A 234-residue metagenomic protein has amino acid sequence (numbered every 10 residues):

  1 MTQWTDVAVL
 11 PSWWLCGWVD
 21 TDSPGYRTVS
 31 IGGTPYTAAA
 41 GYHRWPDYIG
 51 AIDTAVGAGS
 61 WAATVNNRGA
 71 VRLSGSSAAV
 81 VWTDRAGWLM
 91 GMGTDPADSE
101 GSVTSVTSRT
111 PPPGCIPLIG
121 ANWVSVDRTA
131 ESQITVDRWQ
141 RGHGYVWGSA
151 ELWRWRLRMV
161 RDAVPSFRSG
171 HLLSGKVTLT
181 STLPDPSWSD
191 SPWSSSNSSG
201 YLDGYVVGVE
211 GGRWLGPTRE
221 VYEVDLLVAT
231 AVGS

Functional and structural regions predicted by a protein language model:
M1-T54, W82-C115: Threonine/glycine-rich low-complexity segments that form extended coil/beta-edge repetitive scaffolds
M1-W13, C115-S234: Extracellular/virion structural assembly segments
P24-I31, V71-L73, V177-T182: Short polybasic amphipathic segments
T28-S30, W61-V65, V80-V81, D95 (+2 more regions): Short, exposed beta-strand/loop patches in secreted or surface proteins that constitute
G32-T34, A40, R72-A79, R158-R161 (+1 more regions): Secondary-structure transition/turn motif
P35-A40, A79-A86, T107-S108, G120 (+2 more regions): Short amphipathic beta-strand/extended segments with alternating polar/hydrophobic composition
I52, V56-W88: Short beta-strand-centered interaction patches in the first periplasmic/extracellular domains of large envelope
A58-A70, P96-T104, S108-R109, T178-D190: Short glycine-rich, low-complexity/disordered patches
